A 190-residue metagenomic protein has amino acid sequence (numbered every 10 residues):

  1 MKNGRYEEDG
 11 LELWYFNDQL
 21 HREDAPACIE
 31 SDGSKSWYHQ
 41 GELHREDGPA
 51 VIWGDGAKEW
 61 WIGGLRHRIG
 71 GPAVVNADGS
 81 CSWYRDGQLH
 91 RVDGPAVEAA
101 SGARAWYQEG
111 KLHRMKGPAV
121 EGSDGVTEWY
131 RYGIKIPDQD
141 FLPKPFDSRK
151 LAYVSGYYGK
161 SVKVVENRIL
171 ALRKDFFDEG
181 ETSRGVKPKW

Functional and structural regions predicted by a protein language model:
M1-W190: Glycine/tyrosine- and acidic-biased, solvent-exposed loop/turn segments at the edges of beta-strands
